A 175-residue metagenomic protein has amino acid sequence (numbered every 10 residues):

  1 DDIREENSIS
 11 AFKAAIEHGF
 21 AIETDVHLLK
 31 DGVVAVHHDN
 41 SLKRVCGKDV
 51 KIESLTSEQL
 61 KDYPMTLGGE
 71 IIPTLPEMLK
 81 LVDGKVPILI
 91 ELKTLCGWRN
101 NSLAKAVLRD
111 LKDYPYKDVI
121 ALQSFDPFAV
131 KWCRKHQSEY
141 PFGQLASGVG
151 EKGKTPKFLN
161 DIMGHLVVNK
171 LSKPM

Functional and structural regions predicted by a protein language model:
D1-M175: Phosphate-group recognition and catalysis centered on beta-loop-alpha active-site segments
